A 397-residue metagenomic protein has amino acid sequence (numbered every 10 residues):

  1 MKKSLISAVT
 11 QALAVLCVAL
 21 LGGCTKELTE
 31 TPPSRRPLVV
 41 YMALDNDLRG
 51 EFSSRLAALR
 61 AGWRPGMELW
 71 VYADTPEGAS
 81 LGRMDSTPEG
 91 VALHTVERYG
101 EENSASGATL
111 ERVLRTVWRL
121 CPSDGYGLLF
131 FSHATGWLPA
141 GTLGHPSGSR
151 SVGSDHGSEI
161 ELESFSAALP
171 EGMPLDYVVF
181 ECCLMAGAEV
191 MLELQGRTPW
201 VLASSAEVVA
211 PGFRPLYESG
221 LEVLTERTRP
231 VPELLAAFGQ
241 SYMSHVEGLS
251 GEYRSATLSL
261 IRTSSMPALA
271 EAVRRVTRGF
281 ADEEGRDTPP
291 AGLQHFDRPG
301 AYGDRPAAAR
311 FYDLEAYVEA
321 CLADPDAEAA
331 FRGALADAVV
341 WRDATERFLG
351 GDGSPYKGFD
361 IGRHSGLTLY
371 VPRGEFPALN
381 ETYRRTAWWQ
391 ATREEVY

Functional and structural regions predicted by a protein language model:
K2-L13: Bacterial N-terminal signal peptides that target proteins for export
L20-G23: C-terminal motif of bacterial Sec signal peptides marking the signal peptidase cleavage site
T25-P122, Y383-R384, W389: N-terminal extension/subdomain marker
T29-T31, R115, G136, L143-Y397: Terminal, contiguous helix-loop blocks that mediate binding/assembly
S34-P37, P65-L69, C121-G127, G172-Y177 (+1 more regions): Loop/turn elements at helix/coil->beta-strand transitions in domains of secreted/extracellular proteins
L44-D45, Y72-G78, H133-A134, C182-L184 (+1 more regions): Short beta-alpha junction loops
Y72-T95, F130-H156: Surface-exposed loop and adjacent secondary-structure segments within mature catalytic domains
